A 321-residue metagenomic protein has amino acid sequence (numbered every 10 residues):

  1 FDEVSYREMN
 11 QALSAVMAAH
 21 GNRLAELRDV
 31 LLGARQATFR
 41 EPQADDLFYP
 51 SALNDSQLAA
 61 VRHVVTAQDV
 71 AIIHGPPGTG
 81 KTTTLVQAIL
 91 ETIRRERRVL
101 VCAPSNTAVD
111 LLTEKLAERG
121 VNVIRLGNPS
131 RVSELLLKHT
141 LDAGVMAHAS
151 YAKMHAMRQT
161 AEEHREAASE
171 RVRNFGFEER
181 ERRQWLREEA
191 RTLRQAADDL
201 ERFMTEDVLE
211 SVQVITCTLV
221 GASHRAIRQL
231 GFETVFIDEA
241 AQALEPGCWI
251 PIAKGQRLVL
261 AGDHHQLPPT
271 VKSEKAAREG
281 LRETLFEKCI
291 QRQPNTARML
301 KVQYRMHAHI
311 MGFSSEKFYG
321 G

Functional and structural regions predicted by a protein language model:
F1-R62, E118, L136-E163: Pre-ATPase regulatory/linker segments immediately N-terminal to the P-loop/RecA-like helicase/translocase core
F39-R40, A44-D45, L90, R98 (+4 more regions): Conserved P-loop NTPase motor core of helicases/translocases
A52-L53, V61-V70, T92-I93: Phosphate-binding P-loop
A67-I73, R97, T296: Pre-Walker A (Motif I) flank of P-loop NTPase domains
G75, N128, E239: The Walker A (P-loop) glycine that initiates the GxxxxGKT/S ATP-binding motif of P-loop NTPases
G80: Conserved glycine(s) of the Walker
T84, A88, A108: Hydrophobic positions on the alpha1 helix immediately C-terminal to the Walker A/P-loop
R95-R97, S105, E206, V220-G321: Conserved helicase motor core of SF1/SF2 NTP-dependent helicases
